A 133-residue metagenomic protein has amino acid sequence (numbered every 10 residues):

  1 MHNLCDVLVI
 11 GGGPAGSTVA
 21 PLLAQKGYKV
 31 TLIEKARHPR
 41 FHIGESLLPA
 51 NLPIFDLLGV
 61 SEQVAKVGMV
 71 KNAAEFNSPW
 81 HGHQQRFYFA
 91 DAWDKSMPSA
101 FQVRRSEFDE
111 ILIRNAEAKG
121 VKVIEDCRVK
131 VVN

Functional and structural regions predicted by a protein language model:
M1-G13, T31: Beta1/beta-strand and adjacent pyrophosphate-binding region of the FAD-binding site in flavoprotein oxidoreductases
L4, S78-N133: Conserved N-terminal helical subregion
L8, A24-I43: Glycine-rich FAD pyrophosphate-binding loop
G16-S17: N-terminal Rossmann-fold NAD(P) dinucleotide-binding loop
Y28, V60, V121: Short phosphate-binding/catalytic loops that engage adenosine nucleotides
R40-H81: N-terminal FAD cofactor-binding segment of flavoenzymes
